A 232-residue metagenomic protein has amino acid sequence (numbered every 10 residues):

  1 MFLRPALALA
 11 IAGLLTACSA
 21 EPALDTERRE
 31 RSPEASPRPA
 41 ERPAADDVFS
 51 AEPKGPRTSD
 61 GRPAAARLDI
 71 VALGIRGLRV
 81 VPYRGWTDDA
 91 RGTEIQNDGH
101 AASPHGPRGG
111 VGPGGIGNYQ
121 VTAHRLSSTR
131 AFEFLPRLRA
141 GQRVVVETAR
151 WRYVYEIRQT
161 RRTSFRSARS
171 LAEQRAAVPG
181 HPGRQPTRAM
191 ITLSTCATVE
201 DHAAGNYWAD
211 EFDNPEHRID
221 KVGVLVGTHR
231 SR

Functional and structural regions predicted by a protein language model:
M1-I11: N-terminal export and membrane-targeting signals
L14-A17: C-terminal motif of bacterial Sec signal peptides marking the signal peptidase cleavage site
S19, L24-R139, V145-R150, E156-R232: Solvent-exposed, non-transmembrane regions of membrane-associated and secreted proteins
